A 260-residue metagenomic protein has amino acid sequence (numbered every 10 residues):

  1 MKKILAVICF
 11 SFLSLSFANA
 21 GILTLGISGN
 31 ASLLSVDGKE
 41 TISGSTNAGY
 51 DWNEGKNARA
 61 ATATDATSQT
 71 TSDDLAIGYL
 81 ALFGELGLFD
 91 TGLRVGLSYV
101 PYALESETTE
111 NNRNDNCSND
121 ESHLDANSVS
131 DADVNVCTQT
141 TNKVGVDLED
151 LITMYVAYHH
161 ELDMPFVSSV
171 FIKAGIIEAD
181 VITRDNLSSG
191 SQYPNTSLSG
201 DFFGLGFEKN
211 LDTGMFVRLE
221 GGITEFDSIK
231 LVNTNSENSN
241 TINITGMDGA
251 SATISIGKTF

Functional and structural regions predicted by a protein language model:
M1-T24: Cleavable N-terminal export/targeting peptides
A18-L88, V95, D163, E178-V181 (+2 more regions): Short glycine/proline- and aromatic-enriched beta-strand/turn motifs that initiate or cap beta-hairpins
L33, G78-N186, K209, G249-F260: Gram-negative (and chloroplast) outer-membrane scaffold detector with strong preference for beta-barrel transmembrane
D37-Y50, S106-D120, I177-S197, I229-S239: Outer-membrane beta-barrel translocator domains and adjoining extracellular loop/strand segments of Gram-negative
T46-A66, E105, C117-D133, D201-F203 (+1 more regions): Predominantly the C-terminal beta-signal and adjacent terminal strand-loop region of outer-membrane beta-barrel
T64-T71, C137-G145, R184-N195, N235-T245: Extracellular loop and loop/strand-boundary signature of outer-membrane beta-barrel proteins
D74-L80, L148-I152, Q192, S197-F203 (+2 more regions): Residues that define the transmembrane beta-barrel architecture of outer-membrane proteins
S169, G175-L219, I223: A charged, solvent-exposed segment within the mature domains of Sec-exported extracytoplasmic proteins
